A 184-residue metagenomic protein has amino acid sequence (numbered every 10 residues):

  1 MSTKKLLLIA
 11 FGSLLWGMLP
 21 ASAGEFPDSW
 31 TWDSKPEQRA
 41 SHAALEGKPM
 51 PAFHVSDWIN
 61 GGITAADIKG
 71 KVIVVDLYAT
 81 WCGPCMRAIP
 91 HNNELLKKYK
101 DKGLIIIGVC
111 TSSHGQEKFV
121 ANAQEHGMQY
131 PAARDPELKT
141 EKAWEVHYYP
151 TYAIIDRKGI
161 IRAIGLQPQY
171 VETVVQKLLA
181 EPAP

Functional and structural regions predicted by a protein language model:
M1-L8: Bacterial N-terminal signal peptides that target proteins for export
I9-M18: Bacterial N-terminal signal peptides
S22-A52, P184: N-proximal helix/coil linker or "cap" segments that precede and/or mark the start of modular domains
A52-I73, Y99: A short beta-strand-turn-helix
G70-I73, D101-I105, M128-Y130, R157: Loop/turn elements at helix/coil->beta-strand transitions in domains of secreted/extracellular proteins
K71-I73, L77-W81, Y148: Short pre-active-site segment immediately N-terminal to redox-active cysteine/selenocysteine motifs in thiol-based
M86-H126, P136-A143, T173: Structural microenvironment flanking redox-active thiols in thiol-disulfide oxidoreductases
A121-Q129, R134-L178: Thiol/disulfide oxidoreductase modules built on the thioredoxin-like
